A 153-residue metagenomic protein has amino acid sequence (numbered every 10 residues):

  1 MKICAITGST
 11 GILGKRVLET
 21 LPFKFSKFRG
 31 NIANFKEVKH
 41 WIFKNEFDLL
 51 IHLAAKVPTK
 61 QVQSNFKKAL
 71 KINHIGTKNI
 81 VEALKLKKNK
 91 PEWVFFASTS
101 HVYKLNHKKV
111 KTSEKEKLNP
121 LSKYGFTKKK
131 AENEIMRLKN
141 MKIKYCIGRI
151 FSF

Functional and structural regions predicted by a protein language model:
K2-P22: N-terminal Rossmann NAD(P)H-binding glycine-rich loop of SDR-like oxidoreductase domains
T7, L50-A54, V94-S100, G148-I150: SDR active-site strand-loop-helix element
T10, V57-K60, T99-K104, L118 (+1 more regions): Active-site segment of SDR-like NAD(P)-dependent oxidoreductases
R16, T20, A83, E134: Rossmann-fold NAD(P)-dependent oxidoreductase module
S26-K36: Rossmann-fold cofactor-recognition segment
K36-I72: NAD(P)H-binding glycine-rich loop region in Rossmannoid oxidoreductase-like domains and their noncatalytic homologs
S64-K67, K71-K78, V102, N106-I147: Catalytic helix-loop patch of NAD(P)-dependent Rossmann-fold dehydrogenases
K87-W93: A short helix->loop->beta-strand "cap" motif at the edges of active sites that frequently abuts
